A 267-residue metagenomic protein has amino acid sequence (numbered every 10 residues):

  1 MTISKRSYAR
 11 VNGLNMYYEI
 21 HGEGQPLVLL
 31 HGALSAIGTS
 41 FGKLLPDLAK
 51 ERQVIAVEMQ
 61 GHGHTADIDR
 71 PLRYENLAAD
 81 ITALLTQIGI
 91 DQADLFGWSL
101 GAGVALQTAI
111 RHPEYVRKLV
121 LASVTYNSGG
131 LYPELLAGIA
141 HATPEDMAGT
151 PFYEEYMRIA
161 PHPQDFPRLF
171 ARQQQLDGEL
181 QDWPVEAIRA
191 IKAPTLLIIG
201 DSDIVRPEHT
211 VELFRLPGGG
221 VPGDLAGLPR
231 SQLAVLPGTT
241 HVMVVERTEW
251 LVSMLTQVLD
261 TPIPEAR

Functional and structural regions predicted by a protein language model:
R10-A66: Conserved HGGG/HGGXW glycine-rich cap/lid loop of the alpha/beta-hydrolase fold
G13, A171-A187: Active-site nucleophile elbow and catalytic-triad environment of alpha/beta-hydrolase enzymes
A33, D201-I204, G238-T240: Acidic beta-to-alpha connecting loop that harbors the catalytic carboxylate
G42, P46-A49, I55-F96, L236: Active-site loop/oxyanion-hole signature of alpha/beta-hydrolase fold enzymes
G103-R111, Y115-E154: Flexible "cap/lid" loop of the alpha/beta hydrolase fold
I191, L197-I199: Short beta-strand/loop motif that positions the catalytic acidic residue of the alpha/beta-hydrolase fold
I204-E212, V244: Conserved alpha/beta-hydrolase "acid-adjacent" motif
D224, P229-R267: Catalytic active-site module of serine/aspartate enzymes centered on a nucleophile-bearing elbow/loop
